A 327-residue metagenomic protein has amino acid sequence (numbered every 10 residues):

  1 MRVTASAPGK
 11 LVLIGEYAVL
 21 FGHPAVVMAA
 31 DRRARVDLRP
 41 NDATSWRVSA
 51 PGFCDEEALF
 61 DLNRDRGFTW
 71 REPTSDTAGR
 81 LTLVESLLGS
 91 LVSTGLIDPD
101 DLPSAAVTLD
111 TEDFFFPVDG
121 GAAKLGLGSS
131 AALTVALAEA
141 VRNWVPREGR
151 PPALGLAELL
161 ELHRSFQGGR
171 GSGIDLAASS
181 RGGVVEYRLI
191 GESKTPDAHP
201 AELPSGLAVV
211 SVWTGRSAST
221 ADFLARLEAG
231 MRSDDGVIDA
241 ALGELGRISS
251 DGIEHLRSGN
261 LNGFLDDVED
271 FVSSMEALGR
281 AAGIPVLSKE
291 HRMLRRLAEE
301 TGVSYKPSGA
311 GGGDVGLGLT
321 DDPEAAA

Functional and structural regions predicted by a protein language model:
R2-I14, V19, V27-M28, R35-D101 (+6 more regions): C-terminal nucleotide
F21, G313-D314: Flexible loop/turn segments at secondary-structure boundaries
S104, G311-G313: Glycine-rich nucleotide-binding loop
L125-E148: DPxDG-like acidic metal-binding loop motif
L127-S129, Y305-A310: Short glycine/threonine-rich catalytic loop with a Thr-x-Gly-x-Asp
